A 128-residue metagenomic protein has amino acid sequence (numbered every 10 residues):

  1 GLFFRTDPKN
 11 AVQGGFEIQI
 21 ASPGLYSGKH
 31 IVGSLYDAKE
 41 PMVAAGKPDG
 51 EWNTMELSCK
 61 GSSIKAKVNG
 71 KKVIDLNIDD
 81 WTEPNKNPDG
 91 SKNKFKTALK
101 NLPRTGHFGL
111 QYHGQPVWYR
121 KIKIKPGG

Functional and structural regions predicted by a protein language model:
G1-G128: Carbohydrate-interacting regions of secretory-pathway proteins
